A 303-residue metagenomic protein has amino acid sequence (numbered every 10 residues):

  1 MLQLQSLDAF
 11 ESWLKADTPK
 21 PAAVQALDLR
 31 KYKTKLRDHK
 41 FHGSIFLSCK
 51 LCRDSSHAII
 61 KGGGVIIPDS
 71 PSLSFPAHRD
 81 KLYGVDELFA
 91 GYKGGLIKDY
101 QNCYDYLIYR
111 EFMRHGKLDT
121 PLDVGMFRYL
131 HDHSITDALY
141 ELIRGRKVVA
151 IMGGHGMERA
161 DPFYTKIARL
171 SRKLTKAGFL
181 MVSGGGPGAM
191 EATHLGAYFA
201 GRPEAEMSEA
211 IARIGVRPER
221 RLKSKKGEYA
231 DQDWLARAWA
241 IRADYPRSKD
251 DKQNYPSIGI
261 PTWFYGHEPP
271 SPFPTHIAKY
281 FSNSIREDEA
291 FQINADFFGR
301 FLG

Functional and structural regions predicted by a protein language model:
M1-G125: Long, compositionally biased, glycine/small-hydrophobic-enriched stretches that function as flexible linkers, tethers
F10-K33, R37-D38, H42, L47-K50 (+2 more regions): Acidic/glycine-enriched connector segments
L36-R37, T136-R144, K249: Short boundary motifs at domain starts and secondary-structure transition points
L47, V149-G154, M181-S183: Short glycine-rich or small-residue beta-strand-to-loop segments that form or flank ligand, phosphate, metal/Fe-S
L51-R53, G156-E158, V182-E191: Gly/Ser/Thr-rich loops at beta-strand to alpha-helix junctions that form or flank small-molecule/cofactor-binding
Y129-L142, R286-D288: Short, charged beta->alpha transition segments
R144, V148-M157, L174: Active-site donor-nucleotide binding/catalytic segment of nucleotide-sugar enzymes
D161-P162, R172-A177: Glycine-rich phosphate/diphosphate-binding loop of Rossmann-like nucleotide-binding domains
